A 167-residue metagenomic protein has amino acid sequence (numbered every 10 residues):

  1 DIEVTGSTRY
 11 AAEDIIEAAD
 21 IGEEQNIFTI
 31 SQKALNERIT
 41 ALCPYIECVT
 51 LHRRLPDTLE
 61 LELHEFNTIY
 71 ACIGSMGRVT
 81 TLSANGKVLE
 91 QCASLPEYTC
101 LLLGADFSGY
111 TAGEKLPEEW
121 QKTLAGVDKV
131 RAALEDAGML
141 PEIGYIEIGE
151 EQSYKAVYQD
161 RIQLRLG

Functional and structural regions predicted by a protein language model:
D1, E17-N26, K33-A41, E47-G167: Charged, solvent-exposed interaction patches on well-folded alpha/beta domains that mediate macromolecular contacts
T8: Extracytoplasmic Gram-positive cell-surface binding/anchoring modules and repeats
